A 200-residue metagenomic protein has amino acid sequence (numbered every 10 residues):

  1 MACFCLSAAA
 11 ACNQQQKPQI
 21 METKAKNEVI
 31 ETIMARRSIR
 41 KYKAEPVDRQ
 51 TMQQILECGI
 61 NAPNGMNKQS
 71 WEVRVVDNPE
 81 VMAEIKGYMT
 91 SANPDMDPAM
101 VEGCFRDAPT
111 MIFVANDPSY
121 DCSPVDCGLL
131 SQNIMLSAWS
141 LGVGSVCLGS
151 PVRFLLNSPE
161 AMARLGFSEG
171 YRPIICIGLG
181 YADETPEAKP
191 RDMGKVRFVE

Functional and structural regions predicted by a protein language model:
M1-C5: Bacterial N-terminal signal peptides
A8-E200: Acidic, surface-exposed loops and disordered segments
